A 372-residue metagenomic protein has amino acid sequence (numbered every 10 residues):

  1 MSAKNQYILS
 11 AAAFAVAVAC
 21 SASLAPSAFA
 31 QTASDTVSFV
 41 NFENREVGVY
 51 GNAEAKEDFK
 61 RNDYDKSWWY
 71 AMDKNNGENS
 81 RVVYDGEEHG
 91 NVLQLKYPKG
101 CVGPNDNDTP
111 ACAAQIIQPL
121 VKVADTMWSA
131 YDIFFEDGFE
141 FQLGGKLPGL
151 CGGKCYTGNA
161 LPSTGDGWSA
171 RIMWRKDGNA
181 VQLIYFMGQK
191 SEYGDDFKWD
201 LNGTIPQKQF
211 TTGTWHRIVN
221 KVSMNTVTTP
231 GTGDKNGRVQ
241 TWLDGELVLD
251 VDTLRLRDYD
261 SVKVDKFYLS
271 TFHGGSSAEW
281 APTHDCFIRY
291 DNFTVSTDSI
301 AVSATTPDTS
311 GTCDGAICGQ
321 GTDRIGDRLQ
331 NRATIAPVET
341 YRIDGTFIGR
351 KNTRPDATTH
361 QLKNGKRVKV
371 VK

Functional and structural regions predicted by a protein language model:
S2-F14: Bacterial N-terminal signal peptides that target proteins for export
A17-S27: C-terminal segment of classical bacterial N-terminal signal peptides
A30-G319: Low-complexity, Ser/Thr/Pro/Gly-rich disordered linker/stalk regions
G237, I335-V338, A357: Short loop/turn microsegments at loop-to-beta-strand junctions
T305-F347: Residue-level detector of functionally pivotal "anchor" positions at catalytic/ligand-binding pockets or at interdomain
T358-K372: C-terminal tail/sorting-segment detector
